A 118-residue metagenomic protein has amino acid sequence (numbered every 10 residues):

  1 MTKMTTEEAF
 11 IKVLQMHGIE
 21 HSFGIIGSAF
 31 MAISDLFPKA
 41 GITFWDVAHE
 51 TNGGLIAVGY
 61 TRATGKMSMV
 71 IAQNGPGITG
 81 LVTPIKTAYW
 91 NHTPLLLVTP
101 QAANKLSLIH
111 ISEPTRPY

Functional and structural regions predicted by a protein language model:
M1-G77, P100: Thiamine diphosphate
P38-A40, I85-A88: Short, solvent-exposed amphipathic alpha-helical segments in soluble enzyme and RNA/protein-processing domains
A57, P84, I111: Aromatic/hydrophobic pocket-lining residues that form π-stacking "cages" and hydrophobic walls in ligand
Q73, V82-K86: Active-site-proximal alpha-helical scaffold in enzymes
T79, T83, T99, T115: Ser/Thr-centric signal marking residues that sit in or immediately flank functional binding/regulatory motifs
A88-Q101: Hydrophobic or amphipathic alpha-helical targeting/insertion segments
H92, L106-S107: Alpha-helical transmembrane bundle of multi-pass secondary transport proteins
I109-Y118: Single conserved hydrophobic/aromatic residue that forms the stacking wall/gate of nucleotide- or nucleobase-binding
